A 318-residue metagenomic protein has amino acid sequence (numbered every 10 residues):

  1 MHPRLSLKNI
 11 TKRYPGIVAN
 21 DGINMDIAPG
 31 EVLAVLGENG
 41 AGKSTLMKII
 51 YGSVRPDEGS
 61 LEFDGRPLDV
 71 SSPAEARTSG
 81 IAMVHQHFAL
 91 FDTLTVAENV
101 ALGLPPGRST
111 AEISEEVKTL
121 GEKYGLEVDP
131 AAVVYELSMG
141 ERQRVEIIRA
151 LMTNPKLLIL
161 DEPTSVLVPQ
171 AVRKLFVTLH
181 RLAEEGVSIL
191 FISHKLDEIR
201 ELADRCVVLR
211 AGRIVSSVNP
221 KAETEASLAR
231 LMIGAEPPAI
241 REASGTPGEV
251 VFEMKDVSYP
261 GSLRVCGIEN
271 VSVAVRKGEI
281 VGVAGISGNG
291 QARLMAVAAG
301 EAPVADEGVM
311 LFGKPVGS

Functional and structural regions predicted by a protein language model:
H2-S318: Glycine-rich phosphate-binding loops of nucleotide-dependent enzymes
